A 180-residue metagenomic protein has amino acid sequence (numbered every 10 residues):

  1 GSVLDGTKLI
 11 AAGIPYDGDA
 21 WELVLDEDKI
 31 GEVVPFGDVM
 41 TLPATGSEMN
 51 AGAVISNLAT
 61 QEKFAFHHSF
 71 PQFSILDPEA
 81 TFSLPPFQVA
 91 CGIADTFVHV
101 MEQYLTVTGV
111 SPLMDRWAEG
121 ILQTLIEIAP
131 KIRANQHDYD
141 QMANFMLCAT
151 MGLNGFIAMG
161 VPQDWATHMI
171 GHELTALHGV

Functional and structural regions predicted by a protein language model:
G1, A44-G46, G92-I93, G152 (+1 more regions): Glycine-centered flexibility sites
S2-D5, T60, D77, F97 (+2 more regions): Proteins with a high burden of low-complexity, intrinsically disordered sequence enriched in S/T/G/P/A and R, requiring
S2-G18, K131-M142: N-terminal small/polar loop signature for handling phosphorylated ligands or for N-terminal nucleophile
S2-L9, G46-M49, Q163, T167-H168: Short glycine/serine/threonine-rich phosphate/pyrophosphate-binding segments that cradle anionic phosphate groups
L9-I10, I14, Q103, M151-G155: Short alpha-helical scaffold segments that flank and stabilize functional sites
L9-P15, I30, M159, A176-G179: Alpha-helix C-terminal capping segments
G13-L113: A glycine/threonine-rich phosphate-anchoring loop and its flanking beta-alpha core in nucleotide/phosphate-binding
V107-V180: Active-site segments that bind and position negatively charged phosphate/pyrophosphate groups
